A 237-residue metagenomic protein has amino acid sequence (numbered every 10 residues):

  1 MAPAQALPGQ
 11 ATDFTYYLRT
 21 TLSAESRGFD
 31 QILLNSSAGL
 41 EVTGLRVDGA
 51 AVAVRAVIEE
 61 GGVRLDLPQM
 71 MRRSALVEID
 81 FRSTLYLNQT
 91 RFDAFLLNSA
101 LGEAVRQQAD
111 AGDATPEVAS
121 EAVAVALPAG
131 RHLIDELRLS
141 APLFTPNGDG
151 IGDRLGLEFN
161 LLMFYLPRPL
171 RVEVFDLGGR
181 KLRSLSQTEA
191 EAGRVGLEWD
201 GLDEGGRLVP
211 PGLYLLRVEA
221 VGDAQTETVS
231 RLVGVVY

Functional and structural regions predicted by a protein language model:
M1, D93-G130: Extracellular/luminal low-complexity Ser/Thr/Pro-rich, glycosylation-prone repeat/linker regions
M1-S26, A126-G148: Compositionally biased low-complexity segments at domain edges in trafficked proteins and select soluble regulators
G9-R46, L170: Low-complexity, serine/threonine/proline/glycine-rich extracellular segments that form mucin-like
L18-A24, L34-A38, S83-L85, N160-Y165 (+2 more regions): Extracellular acidic, Ser/Thr/Pro-rich low-complexity tracts
D30, L34-G49, F81-L85, A94-A100: A eukaryote-biased signal for long
S37-A75: A surface/secretory-pathway sequence property marking extracellular, secreted, or lumenal proteins enriched
R64-L97: Low-complexity, intrinsically disordered segments enriched in Ser/Thr together with acidic residues
R73-A75, V123-Y237: Short loop/turn motifs at secondary-structure boundaries
